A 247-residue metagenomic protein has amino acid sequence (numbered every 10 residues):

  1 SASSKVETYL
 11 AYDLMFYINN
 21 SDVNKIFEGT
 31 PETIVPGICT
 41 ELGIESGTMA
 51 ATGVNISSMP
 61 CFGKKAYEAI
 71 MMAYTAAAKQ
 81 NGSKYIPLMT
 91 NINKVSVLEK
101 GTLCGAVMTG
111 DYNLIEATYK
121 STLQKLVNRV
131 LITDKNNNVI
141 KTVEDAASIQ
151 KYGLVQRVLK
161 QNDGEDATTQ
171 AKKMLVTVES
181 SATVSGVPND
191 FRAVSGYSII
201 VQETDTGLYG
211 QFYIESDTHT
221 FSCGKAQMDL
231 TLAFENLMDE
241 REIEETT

Functional and structural regions predicted by a protein language model:
S1-A50: Surface-exposed cap/loop segments at beta↔alpha junctions
S1-D13, T220-A233: Short, solvent-exposed secondary-structure boundary/capping segments
V6-I18, T48-T118: Short beta-strand-centered interaction patches in the first periplasmic/extracellular domains of large envelope
F16, K25, S57, Q124 (+1 more regions): Flexible, active-site-adjacent loop/turn segments at secondary-structure boundaries
N24-E32, F62-I70, R192: Solvent-exposed, acidic/flexible segments
C39-I44, T75-K79, V201: Sec-exported extracytoplasmic/periplasmic mature domains
T40-T48, V54, D239-T247: Intrinsically disordered, low-complexity terminal/linker regions enriched in Pro/Ser/Gly and acidic residues
M71, S83-S222, F234-E240, T247: Acidic, small/polar-enriched beta strand-loop surface segments
